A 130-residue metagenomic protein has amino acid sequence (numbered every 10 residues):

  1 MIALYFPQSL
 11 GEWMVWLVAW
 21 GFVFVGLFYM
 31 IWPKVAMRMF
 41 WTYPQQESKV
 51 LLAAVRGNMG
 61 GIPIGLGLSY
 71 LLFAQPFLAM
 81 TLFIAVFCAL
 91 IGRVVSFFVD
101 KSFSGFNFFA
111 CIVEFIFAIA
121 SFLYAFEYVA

Functional and structural regions predicted by a protein language model:
M1-S9, A130: Short, strongly hydrophobic alpha-helical membrane anchors
E12-I31: N-terminal signal-anchor transmembrane alpha helix
F24, L51-L71, I84: Core segments of alpha-helical transmembrane spans in multipass integral membrane proteins
W32-L52: Cytosolic, membrane-interface loops and tails of multi-pass inner-membrane proteins
L72-L78: Transmembrane helix interruption/hinge and helix-loop junction motifs
A74, I91-F108: Membrane-helix boundary connector in multi-pass membrane proteins
M80-R93, F117: Hydrophobic alpha-helical membrane segments
L123-A130: Juxtamembrane boundary at the C-terminal end of a transmembrane helix
